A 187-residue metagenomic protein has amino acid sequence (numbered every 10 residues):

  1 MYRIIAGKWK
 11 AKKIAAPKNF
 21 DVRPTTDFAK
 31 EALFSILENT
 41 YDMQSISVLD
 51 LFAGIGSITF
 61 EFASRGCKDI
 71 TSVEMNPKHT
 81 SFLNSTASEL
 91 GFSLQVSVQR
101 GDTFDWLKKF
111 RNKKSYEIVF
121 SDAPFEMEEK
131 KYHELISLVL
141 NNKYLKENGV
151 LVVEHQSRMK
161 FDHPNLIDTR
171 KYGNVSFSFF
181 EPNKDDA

Functional and structural regions predicted by a protein language model:
M1-A187: Class I S-adenosyl-L-methionine-dependent methyltransferase catalytic core
